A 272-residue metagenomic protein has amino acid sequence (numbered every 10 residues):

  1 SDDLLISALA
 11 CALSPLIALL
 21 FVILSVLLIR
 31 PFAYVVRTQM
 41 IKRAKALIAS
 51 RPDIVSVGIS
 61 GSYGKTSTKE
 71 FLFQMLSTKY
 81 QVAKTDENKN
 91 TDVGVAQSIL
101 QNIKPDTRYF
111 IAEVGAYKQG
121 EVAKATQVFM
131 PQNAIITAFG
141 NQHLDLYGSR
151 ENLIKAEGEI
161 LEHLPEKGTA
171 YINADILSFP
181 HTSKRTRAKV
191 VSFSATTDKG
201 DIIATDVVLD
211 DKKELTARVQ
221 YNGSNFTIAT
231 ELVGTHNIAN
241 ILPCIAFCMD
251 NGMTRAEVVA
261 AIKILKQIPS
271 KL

Functional and structural regions predicted by a protein language model:
D2-A170, A174, S178-T186, C248-M249: Phosphate-binding loop of NTP-binding sites
I136-L272: Acidic, Mg2+-coordinating active-site environments of NTP-dependent enzymes
